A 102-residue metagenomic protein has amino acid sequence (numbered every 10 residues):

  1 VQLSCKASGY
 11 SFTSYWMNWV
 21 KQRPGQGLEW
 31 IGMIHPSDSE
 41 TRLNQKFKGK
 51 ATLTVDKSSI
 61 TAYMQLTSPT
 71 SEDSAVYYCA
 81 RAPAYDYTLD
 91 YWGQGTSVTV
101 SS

Functional and structural regions predicted by a protein language model:
V1-S102: Extracellular domains of the immunoglobulin superfamily
